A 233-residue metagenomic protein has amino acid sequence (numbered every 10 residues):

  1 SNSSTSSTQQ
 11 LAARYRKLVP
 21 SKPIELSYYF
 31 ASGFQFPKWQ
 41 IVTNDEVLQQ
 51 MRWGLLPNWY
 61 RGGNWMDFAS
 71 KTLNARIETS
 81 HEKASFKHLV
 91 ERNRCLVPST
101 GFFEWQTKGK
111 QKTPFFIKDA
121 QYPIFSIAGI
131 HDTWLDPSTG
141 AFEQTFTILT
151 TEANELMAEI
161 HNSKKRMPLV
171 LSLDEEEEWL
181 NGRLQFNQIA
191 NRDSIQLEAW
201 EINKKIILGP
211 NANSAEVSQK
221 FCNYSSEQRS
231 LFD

Functional and structural regions predicted by a protein language model:
S1-D233: Short linear sequence motif anchored by a di-proline
